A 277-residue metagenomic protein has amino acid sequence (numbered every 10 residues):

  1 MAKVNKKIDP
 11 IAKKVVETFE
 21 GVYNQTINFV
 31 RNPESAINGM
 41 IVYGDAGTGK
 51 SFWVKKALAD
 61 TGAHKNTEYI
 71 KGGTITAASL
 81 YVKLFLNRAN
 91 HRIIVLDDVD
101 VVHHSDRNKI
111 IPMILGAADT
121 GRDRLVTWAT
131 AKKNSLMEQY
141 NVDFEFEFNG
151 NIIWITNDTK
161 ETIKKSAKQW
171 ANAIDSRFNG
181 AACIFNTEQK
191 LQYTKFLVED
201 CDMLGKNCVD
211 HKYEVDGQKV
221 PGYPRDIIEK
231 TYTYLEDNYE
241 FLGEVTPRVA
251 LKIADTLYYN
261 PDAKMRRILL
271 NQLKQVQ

Functional and structural regions predicted by a protein language model:
A2-S35: N-terminal pre-Walker A segment at the start of P-loop NTPase domains
N32-S35, L84-A89, D106-N108, T120-G121 (+2 more regions): Conserved catalytic network of the ASCE P-loop NTPase/AAA+ motor domain
E34-W53: Walker A/P-loop nucleotide-binding motif
T48, T61-R92, V101-R107: AAA+/P-loop NTPase substrate/partner-engagement loops
D97-V99: Walker B catalytic acidic pair
D106-E147, I155-N157: Conserved catalytic/switch belt of AAA+ P-loop NTPases
K165-E188: A short helix-turn-beta junction within AAA+ P-loop NTPase domains corresponding to the substrate/partner-engaging
T194-K274: Conserved AAA+ ATPase small/helical "lid" subdomain
